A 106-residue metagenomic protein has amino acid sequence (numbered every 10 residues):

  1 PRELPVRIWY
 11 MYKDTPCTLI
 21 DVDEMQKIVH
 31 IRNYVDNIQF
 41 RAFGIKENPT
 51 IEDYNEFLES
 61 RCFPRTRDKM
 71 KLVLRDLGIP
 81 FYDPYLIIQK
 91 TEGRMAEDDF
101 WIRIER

Functional and structural regions predicted by a protein language model:
P1-R106: Phosphate/dinucleotide-binding and metal-coordinating scaffold of catalytic cores in nucleotide-dependent enzymes
